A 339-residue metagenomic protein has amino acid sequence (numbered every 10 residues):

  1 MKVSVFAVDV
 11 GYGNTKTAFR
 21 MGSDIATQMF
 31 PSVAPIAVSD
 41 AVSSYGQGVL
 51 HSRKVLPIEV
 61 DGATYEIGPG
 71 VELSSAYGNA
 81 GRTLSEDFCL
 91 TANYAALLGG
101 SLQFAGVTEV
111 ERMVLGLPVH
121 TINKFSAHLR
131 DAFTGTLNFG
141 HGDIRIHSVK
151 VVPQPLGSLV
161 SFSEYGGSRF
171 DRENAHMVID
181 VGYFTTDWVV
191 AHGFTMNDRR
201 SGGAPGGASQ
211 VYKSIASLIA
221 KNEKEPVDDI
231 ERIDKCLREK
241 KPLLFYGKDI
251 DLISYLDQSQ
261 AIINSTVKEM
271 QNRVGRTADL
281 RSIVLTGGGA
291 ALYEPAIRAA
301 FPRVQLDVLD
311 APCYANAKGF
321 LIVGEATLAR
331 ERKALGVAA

Functional and structural regions predicted by a protein language model:
M1-H176, T195-S209, N222, E231-V284 (+1 more regions): Nucleotide/phosphate-binding catalytic cleft detector across ATP-hydrolyzing and phosphate-transferring enzymes
V181-D187: Ser/Thr-glycine-rich phosphate-binding loops at phosphate-binding pockets of nucleotides, nucleotide cofactors
W188-G193: PRPP/pyrophosphate-binding module of the type I phosphoribosyltransferase fold
K213-K224: Long, charge-rich alpha-helical interaction segments
